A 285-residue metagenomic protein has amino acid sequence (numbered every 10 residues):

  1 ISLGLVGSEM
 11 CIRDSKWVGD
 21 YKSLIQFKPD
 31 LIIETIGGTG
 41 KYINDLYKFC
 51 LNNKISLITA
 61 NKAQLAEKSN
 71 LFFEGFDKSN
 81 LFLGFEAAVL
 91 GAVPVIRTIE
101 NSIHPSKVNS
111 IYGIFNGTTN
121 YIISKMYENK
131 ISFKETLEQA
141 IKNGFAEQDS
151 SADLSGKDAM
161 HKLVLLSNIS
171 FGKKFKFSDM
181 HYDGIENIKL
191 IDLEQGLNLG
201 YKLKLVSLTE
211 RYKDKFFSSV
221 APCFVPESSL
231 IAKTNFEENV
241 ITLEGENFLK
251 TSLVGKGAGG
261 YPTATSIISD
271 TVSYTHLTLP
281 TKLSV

Functional and structural regions predicted by a protein language model:
I1-I12, H276-V285: Single conserved hydrophobic/aromatic residue that forms the stacking wall/gate of nucleotide- or nucleobase-binding
S8-E9, R13-N53: N-terminal glycine-/serine-/threonine-rich beta1-alpha1-beta2 phosphate-ribose binding loop of Rossmann-like
I33-E34, I58-A60, L83-A87, S110-G113 (+1 more regions): General beta-strand structural signal in soluble alpha/beta enzymes
G38, L51-E67: ADP-ribose/adenylate-binding Rossmann-like module
K62-L83: Rossmann-fold NAD(P)-binding glycine/threonine-rich loop
N101-S155: Conserved anion/nucleotide-ligand pocket segment
E135-K233, E238-V240: Substrate-binding/catalytic subdomain of NAD(P)-dependent oxidoreductase enzymes
S229-L277: ATP-dependent carboxylate/acyl-activation modules
